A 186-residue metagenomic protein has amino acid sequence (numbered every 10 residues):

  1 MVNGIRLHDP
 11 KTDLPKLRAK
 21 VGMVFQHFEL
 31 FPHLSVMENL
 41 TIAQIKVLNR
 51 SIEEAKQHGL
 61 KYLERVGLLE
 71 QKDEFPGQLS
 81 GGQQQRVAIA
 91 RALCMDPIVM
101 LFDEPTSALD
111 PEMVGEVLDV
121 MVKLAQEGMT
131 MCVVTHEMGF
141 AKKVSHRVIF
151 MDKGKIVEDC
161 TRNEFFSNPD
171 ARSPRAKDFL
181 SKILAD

Functional and structural regions predicted by a protein language model:
M1-R162: ABC family nucleotide-binding domain
S167-D186: C-terminal boundary and immediately downstream tail of ABC-type ATPase nucleotide-binding domains
